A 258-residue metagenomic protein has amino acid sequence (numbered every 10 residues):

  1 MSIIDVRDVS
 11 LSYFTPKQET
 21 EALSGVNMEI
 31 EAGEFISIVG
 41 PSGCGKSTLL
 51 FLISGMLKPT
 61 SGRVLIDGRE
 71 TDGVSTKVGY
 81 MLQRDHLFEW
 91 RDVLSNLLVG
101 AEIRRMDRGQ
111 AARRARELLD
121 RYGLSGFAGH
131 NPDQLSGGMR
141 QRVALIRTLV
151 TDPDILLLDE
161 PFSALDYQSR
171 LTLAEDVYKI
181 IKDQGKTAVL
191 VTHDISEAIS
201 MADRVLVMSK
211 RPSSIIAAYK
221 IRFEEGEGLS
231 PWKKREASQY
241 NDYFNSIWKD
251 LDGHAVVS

Functional and structural regions predicted by a protein language model:
V39-P41: The feature captures the beta-strand-to-loop junction immediately N-terminal to the Walker
S54: Helix-to-loop junction immediately C-terminal to a conserved catalytic motif
G62-V74, R114: Conserved ABC transporter NBD signature motif
R91-L98: Short coil-to-helix segment of the ABC ATPase nucleotide-binding domain corresponding to the Q-loop/switch region
L98, G109-F127, K179: Conserved ABC ATPase "signature" region
H130-D133, T151: Conserved signature/switch motifs of ABC ATPase nucleotide-binding domains
L145: Hydrophobic anchor residue at the start of the ABC signature
L156-D159: Catalytic Walker B motif of ABC-type/P-loop ATPase nucleotide-binding domains
